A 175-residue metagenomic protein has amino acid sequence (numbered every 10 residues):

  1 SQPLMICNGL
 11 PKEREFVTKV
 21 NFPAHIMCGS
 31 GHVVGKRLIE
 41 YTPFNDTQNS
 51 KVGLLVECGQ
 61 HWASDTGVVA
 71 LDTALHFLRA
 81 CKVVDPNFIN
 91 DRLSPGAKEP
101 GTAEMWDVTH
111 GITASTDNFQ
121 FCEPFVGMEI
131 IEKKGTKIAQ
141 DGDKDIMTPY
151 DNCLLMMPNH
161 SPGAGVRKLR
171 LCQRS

Functional and structural regions predicted by a protein language model:
S1-S175: Structured catalytic-domain cores with a bias toward divalent-metal coordination
